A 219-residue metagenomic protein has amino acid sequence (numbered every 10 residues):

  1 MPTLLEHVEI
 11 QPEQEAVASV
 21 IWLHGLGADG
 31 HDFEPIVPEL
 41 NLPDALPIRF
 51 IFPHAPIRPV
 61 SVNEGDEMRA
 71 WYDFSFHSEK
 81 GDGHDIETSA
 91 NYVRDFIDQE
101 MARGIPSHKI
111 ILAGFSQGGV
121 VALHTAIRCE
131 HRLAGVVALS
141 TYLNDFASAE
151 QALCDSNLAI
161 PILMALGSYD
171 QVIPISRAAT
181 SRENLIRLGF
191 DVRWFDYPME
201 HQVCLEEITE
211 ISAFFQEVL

Functional and structural regions predicted by a protein language model:
P2-K109: Serine-hydrolase catalytic machinery in alpha/beta-hydrolase-like enzymes
V17, N157-I162, L188-D191: Short, proline-enriched alpha-helix->beta-strand connector loops that line the catalytic pocket of alpha/beta-hydrolase
H31, Q171-R177, C204: Conserved alpha/beta-hydrolase "acid-adjacent" motif
L42-A45, L153-A159: Short, conserved loop/helix-junction motifs that constitute active-site signature segments in enzyme catalytic cores
H54, A113, V137-S140, A165 (+1 more regions): Alpha/beta-hydrolase-fold catalytic nucleophile elbow
P106-N157: Primarily recognizes the serine-hydrolase "nucleophile elbow" in alpha/beta-hydrolase and SGNH/GDSL folds
L163-L166, D170: Short beta-strand/loop motif that positions the catalytic acidic residue of the alpha/beta-hydrolase fold
A179-L219: C-terminal catalytic histidine-bearing segment of alpha/beta-hydrolase fold enzymes
